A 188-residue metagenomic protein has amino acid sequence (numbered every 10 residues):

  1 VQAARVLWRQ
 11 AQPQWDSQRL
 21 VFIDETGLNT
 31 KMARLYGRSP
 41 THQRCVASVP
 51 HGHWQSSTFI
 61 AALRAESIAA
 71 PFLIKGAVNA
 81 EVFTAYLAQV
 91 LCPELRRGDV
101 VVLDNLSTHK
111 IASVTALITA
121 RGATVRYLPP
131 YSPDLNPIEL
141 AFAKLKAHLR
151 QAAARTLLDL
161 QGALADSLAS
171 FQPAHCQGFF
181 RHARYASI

Functional and structural regions predicted by a protein language model:
V1-I188: Short functional hotspots at interaction and active-site rims
